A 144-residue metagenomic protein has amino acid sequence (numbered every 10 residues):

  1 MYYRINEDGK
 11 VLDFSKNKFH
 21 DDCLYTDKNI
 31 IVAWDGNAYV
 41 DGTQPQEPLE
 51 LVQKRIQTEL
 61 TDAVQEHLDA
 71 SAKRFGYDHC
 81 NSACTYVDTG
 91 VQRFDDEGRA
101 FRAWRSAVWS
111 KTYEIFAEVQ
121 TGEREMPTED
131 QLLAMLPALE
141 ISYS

Functional and structural regions predicted by a protein language model:
M1-C84, Q92, Q120-S144: Interaction-interface detector
C80-T121: Amphipathic protein-protein interaction modules
